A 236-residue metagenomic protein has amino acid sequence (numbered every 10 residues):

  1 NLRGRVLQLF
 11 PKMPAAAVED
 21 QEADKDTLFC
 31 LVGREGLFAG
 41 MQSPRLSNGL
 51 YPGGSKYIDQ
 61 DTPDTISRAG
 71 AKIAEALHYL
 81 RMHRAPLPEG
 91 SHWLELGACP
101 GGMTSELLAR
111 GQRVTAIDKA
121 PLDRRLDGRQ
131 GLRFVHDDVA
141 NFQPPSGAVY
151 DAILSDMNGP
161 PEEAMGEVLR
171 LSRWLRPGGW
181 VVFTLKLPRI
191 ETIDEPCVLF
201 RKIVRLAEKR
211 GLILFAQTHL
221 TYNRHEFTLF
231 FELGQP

Functional and structural regions predicted by a protein language model:
N1-P236: SAM-dependent transferase fold signal centered on methyltransferase-like domains, encompassing both Class I
